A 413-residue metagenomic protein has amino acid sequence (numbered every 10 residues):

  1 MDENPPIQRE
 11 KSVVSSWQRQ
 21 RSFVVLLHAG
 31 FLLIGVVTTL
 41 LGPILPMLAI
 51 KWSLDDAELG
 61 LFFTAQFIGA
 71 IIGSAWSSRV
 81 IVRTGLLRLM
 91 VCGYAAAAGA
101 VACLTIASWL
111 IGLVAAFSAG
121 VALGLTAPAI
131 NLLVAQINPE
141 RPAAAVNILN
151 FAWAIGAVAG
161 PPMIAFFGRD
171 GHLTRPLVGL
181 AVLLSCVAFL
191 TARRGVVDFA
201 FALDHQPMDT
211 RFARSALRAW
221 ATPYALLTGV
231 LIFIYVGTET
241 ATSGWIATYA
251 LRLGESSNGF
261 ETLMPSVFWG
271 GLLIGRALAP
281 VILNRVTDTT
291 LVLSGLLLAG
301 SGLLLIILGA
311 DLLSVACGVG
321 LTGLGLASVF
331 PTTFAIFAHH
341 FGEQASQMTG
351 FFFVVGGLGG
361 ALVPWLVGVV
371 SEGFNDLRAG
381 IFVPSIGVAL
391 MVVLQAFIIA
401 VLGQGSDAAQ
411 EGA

Functional and structural regions predicted by a protein language model:
L41-G42, T222-S266, G270-L273: Extracytoplasmic gate region of multi-pass secondary transporters
Q66-I68, A154-I155, F268-G270, I274 (+1 more regions): Short hydrophobic/small-residue motifs within alpha-helical transmembrane segments of multi-pass transporter-like
I72-L110: Conserved MFS/SLC helix-loop-helix module at the cytosolic interface between two early adjacent transmembrane helices
G73-G85, G168, G275-T287, S371-E372: Helix-to-loop junctions at the C-terminal end of transmembrane segments in multipass secondary transporters
T105-A115, L308-C317: Helix-loop junctions at membrane interfaces in 12-TM secondary transporters
A116-F151: Cytoplasmic helix-loop-helix junction between adjacent transmembrane helices in 12-TM secondary transporters
E140, I148-F199: Helix-loop-helix hairpin linking two adjacent transmembrane segments in secondary transporters
V286-T333: C-terminal transmembrane helical hairpin of 12-TM major facilitator-type secondary transporters
